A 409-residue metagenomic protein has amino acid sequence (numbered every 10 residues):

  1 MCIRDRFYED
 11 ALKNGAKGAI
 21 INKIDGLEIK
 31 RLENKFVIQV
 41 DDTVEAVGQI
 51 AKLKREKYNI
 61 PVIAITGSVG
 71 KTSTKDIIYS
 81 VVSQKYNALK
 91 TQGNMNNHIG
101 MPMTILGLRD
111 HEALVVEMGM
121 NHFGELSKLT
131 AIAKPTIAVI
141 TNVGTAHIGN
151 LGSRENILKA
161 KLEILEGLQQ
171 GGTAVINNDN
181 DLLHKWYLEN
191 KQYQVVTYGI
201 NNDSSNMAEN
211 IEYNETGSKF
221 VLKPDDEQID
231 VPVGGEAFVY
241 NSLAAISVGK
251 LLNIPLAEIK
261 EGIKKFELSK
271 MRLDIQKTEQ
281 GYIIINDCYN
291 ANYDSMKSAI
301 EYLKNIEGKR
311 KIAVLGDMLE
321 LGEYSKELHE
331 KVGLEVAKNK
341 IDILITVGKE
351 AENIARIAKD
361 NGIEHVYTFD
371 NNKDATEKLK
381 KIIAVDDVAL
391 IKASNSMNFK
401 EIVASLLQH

Functional and structural regions predicted by a protein language model:
R4-A64, S73-Q84, N361, F369-I382 (+1 more regions): Short, basic phosphate-binding NTP loop
R4-R6, S269, C288-G362: Active-site beta-alpha connecting loops in nucleotide-dependent enzymes
E9-L12, I21-N34, V139-I283, G308-K309 (+3 more regions): Acidic, Mg2+-coordinating active-site environments of NTP-dependent enzymes
V44-N178, L182-Y193, G249, K381 (+1 more regions): Phosphate-binding loop of NTP-binding sites
I60-T66, V139-T145, N177, S242 (+4 more regions): Short beta-strands and strand-loop turn motifs
I65, K71, K270-R272, N395-S396 (+1 more regions): ATP-dependent carboxylate/acyl-activation modules
M120-F123, G144-A146, N180-D181, N290-A291 (+4 more regions): Short glycine-rich anion-binding loops that position phosphate/pyrophosphate groups of nucleotides and phosphorylated
L379, I383-L407: A glycine-rich beta-strand to alpha-helix segment that forms a phosphate/ribose-binding loop at ligand/cofactor sites
